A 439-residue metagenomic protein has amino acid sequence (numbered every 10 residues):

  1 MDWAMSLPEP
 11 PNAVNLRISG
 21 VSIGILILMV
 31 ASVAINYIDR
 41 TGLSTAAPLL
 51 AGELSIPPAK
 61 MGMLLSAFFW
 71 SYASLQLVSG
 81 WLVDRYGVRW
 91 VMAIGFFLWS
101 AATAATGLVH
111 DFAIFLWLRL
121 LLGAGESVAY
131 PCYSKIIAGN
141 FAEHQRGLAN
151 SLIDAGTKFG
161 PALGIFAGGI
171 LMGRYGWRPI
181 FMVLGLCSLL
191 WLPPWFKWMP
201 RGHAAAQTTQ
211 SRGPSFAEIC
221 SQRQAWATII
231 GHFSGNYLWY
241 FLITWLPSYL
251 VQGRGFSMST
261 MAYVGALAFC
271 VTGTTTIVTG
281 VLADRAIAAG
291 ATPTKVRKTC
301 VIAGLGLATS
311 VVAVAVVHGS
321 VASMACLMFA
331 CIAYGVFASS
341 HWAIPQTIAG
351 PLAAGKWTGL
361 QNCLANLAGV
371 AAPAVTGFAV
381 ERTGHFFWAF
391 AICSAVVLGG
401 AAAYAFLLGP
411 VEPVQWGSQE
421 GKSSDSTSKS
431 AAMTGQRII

Functional and structural regions predicted by a protein language model:
P11-I18, R201-I229, G253: Juxtamembrane intracellular "pre-TM" segments in multi-pass secondary transporters
L43-S44, R223-T279, A338, W342: Extracytoplasmic gate region of multi-pass secondary transporters
S55, G87, L108-I114, G125 (+4 more regions): Helix-breaking motifs and short loop linkers at transmembrane-helix boundaries and internal kinks in secondary membrane
S74-H110: Conserved MFS/SLC helix-loop-helix module at the cytosolic interface between two early adjacent transmembrane helices
W90-A104, K295-V312: Structural signature of the two symmetry-related core transmembrane helices
L118-F159: Cytoplasmic helix-loop-helix junction between adjacent transmembrane helices in 12-TM secondary transporters
I153-K197: Helix-loop-helix hairpin linking two adjacent transmembrane segments in secondary transporters
Q346-H385: A late C-terminal transmembrane helix in Major Facilitator Superfamily
